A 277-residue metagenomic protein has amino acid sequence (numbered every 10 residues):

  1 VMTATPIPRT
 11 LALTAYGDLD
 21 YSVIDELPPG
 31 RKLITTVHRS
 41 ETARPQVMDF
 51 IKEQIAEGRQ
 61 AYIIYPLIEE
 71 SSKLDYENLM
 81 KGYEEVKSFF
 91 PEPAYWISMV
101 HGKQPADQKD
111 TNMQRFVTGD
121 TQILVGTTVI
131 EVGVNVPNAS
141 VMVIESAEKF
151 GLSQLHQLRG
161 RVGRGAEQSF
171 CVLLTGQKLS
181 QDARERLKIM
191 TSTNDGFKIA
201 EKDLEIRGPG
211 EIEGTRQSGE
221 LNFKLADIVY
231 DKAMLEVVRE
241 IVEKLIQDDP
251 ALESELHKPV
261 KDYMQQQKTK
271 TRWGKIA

Functional and structural regions predicted by a protein language model:
V1-Q60: Post-DEXD/H (motif II) to motif III coupling segment of the RecA-like Helicase ATP-binding lobe
M2-I7, Y16-L19, L27, Y65-I68 (+3 more regions): A short beta-strand-to-loop transition that corresponds to the Sensor-1 phosphate-sensing loop of AAA+ P-loop ATPases
P8-R9, S71, F150-G151: Catalytic P-loop NTPase motifs of RecA-like helicase/translocase cores
L11, I63, M190: A residue-level signal for conserved active-site and pocket-lining positions in enzyme catalytic cores
R31-R39, Y65-I68, A94-Q108: Inter-lobe coupling/hinge region of RecA-like P-loop helicase motors
H38, K73, V229: Charge-dense, low-complexity intrinsically disordered segments
R44-R59, M80-F89, A94-A277: C-terminal helicase module of SF1/SF2 nucleic-acid helicases/translocases
E70-G82: Glycine- and acidic-residue-enriched helix-capping/strand-helix junction motifs
